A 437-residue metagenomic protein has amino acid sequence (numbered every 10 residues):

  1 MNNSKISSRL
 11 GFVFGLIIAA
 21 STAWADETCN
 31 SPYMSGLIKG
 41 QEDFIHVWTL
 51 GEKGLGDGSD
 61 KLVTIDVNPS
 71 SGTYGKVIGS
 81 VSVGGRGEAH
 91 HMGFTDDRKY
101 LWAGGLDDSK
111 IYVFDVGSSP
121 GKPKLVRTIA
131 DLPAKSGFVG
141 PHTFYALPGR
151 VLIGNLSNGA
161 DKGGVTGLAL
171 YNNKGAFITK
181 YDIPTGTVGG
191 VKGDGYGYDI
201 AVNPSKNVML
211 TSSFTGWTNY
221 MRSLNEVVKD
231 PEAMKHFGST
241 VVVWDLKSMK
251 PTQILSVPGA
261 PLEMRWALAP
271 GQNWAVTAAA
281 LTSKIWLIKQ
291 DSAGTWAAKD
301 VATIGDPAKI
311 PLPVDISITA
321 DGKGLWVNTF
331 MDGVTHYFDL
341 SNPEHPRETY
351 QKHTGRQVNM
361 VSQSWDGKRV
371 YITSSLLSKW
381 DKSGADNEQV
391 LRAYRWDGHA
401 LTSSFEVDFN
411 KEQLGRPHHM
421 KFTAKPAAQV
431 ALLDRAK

Functional and structural regions predicted by a protein language model:
D26-V67, T73-L106: Beta-strand-rich domains and repeat architectures in extracellular enzymes and scaffolds, especially beta-propellers
T28-G36, D57, G84-D96, P133-G149 (+5 more regions): Beta-rich, blade/repeat-based domains predominating in secreted/periplasmic proteins but also intracellular
M34-D57, G154-V165, S212-H236, T373-L391: Short, conserved, GDST-rich strand-edge loop motifs in beta-rich repeat architectures
Y74-A146: Blade-loop segments of beta-propeller domains
V77-V83, K124-A134, F177-G190, K250-L255 (+3 more regions): A short beta-strand motif characteristic of beta-propeller blades
T95, G190-N342: Beta-propeller domains
V116-P204: Asp-box/WD-like beta-propeller blade repeats and closely related beta-sheet repeat scaffolds
